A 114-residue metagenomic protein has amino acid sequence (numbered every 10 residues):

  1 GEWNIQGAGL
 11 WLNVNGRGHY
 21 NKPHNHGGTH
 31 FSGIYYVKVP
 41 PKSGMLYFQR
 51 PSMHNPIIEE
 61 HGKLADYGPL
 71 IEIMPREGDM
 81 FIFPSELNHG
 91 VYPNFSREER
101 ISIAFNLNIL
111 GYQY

Functional and structural regions predicted by a protein language model:
G1-L10: A short coil-to-beta-strand element that immediately follows conserved catalytic motifs
E2, S43-M45, A104: Generic secondary-structure boundary/loop-capping signal
G7, G68, E98-S102: Short edge beta-strand segments in beta-sheet-rich domains
G9-I82, I109-Y114: Catalytic core of non-heme Fe(II) oxygenases with the double-stranded beta-helix
N21-H24, H89-S96: Short beta-strand His + acidic residue motifs that chelate non-heme Fe in jelly-roll/DSBH and cupin folds
Y92-Y114: C-terminal/domain-terminus segments
